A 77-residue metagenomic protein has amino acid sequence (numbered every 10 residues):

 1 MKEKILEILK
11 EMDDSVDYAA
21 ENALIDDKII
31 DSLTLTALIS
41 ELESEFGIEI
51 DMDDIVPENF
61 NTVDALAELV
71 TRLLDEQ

Functional and structural regions predicted by a protein language model:
M1-D17, E68-Q77: Thiotemplate assembly-line natural product biosynthesis machinery
K10-I29, I48-D54, L74: Phosphopantetheine carrier-protein modules
A23, I29-I30, F60-N61, A65: Short capping/connector residues at structural and topological boundaries
T34: Two-component histidine kinase catalytic core, primarily the HATPase_c
E45: Short alpha-helical functional segments enriched in proximate histidine and acidic residues
M52-E76: C-terminal structural segments of small proteins and small subunits
